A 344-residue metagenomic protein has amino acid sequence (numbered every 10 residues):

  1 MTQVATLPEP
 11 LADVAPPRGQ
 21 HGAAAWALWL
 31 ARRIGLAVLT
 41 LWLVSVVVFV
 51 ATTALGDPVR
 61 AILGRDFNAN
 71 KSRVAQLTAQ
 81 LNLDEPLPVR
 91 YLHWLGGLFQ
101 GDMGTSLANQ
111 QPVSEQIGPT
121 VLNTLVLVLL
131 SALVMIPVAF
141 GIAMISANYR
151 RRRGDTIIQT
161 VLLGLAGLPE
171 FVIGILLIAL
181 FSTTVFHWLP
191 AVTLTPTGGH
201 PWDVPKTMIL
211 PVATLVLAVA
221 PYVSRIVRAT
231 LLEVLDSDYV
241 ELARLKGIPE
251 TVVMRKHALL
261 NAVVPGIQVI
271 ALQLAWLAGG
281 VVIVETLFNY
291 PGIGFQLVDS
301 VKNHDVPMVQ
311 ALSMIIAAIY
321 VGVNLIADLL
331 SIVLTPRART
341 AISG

Functional and structural regions predicted by a protein language model:
M1-A15, A341-G344: Short, intrinsically disordered terminal tails adjacent to the first/last structured region
Q3-A5, V14-W26, D84-F140: An internal, D/E-rich "acidic patch" concept
V14-T53: Charged, compositionally biased N-terminal leader segments and the immediate start of the first structured element
A24-L28, V38-L41, I117-G154, E170 (+1 more regions): Alpha-helical transmembrane segments of integral membrane proteins, especially multi-pass inner/plasma-membrane
T40-V89, V185-V204: Hydrophobic alpha-helical transmembrane segments of membrane transport/permease proteins and related membrane-embedded
V46-A54, G96, T160-P190, T214-A220: Membrane-water interface segments at the C-terminal ends of transmembrane alpha-helices in multi-pass inner-membrane
A69-D102, F288-D299: Short hydrophobic, aromatic-rich alpha-helical segments embedded in or entering the lipid bilayer of multi-pass
T78-L87, G104-V113, T195-M208, V301-P307: Membrane-interfacial helix-loop-helix junctions in multi-pass membrane proteins
